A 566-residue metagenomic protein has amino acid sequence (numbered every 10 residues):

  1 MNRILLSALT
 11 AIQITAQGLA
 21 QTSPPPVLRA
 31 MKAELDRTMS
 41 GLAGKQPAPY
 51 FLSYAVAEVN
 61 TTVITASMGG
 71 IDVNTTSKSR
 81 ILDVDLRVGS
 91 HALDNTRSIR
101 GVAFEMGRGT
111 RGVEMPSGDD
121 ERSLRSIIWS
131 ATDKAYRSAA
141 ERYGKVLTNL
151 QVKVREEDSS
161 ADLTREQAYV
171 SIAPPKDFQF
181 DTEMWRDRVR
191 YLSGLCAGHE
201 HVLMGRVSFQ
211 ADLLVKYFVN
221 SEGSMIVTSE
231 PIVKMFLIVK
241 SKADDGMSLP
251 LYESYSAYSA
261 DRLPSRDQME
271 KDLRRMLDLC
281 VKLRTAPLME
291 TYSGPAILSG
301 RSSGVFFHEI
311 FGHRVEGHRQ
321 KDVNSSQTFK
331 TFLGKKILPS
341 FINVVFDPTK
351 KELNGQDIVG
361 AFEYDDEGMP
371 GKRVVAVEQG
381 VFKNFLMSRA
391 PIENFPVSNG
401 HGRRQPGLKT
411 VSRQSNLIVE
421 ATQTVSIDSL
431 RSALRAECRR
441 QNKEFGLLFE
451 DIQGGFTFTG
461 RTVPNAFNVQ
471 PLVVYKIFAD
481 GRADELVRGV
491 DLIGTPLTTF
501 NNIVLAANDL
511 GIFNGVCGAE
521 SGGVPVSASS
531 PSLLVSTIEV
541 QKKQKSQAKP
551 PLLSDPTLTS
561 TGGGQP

Functional and structural regions predicted by a protein language model:
N2-A8: Sec-dependent signal peptide recognition, specifically the positively charged N-region followed immediately by
I12, A16-R373, E378-V381, N394 (+7 more regions): Active-site bordering "gate/hinge" segments that shape substrate access to catalytic or cofactor-binding pockets
A55, L386, A390, I452-Q453: Anionic group-transfer/hydrolysis microenvironments
L251-E253, M387, R488-G489: Short clusters of small/polar residues that mark proteolytic maturation junctions
G360, E420-T498, N514-S521: Hydrophobic alpha-helical bundle architecture
R373-V374, K383-N384, S415-N416, F445-G446 (+1 more regions): Conserved active-site beta-strand-loop modules that form the wall/rim of enzyme catalytic pockets and either contain
K383-E437: C-terminal, non-catalytic macromolecule-binding modules
